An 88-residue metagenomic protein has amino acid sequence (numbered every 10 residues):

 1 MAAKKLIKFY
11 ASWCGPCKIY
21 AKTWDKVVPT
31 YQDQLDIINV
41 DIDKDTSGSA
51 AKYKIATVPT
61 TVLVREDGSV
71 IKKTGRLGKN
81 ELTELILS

Functional and structural regions predicted by a protein language model:
A2-Y10: Short active-site neighborhood of thiol/selenol oxidoreductases, capturing the structured segment around
F9, V28, Q32-S47: Thiol-based oxidoreductase modules, predominantly thioredoxin-like and allied folds used for disulfide exchange
C14-C17, T61: The canonical Cys-X-X-Cys-His
G15, D25, D43, I71: Nucleotide phosphate-binding site architecture
K18-Y31: Typically the conserved alpha-helix immediately C-terminal to a functionally engaged Cys/Sec in thioredoxin-like
S47-A50, V62: Short conserved loop adjoining the S-adenosyl-L-methionine
A51-A56: A short glycine-leucine-enriched loop at secondary-structure breakpoints that most characteristically corresponds
T57, V62-S88: Non-catalytic, surface beta->alpha helical segment in thiol-disulfide oxidoreductase systems
